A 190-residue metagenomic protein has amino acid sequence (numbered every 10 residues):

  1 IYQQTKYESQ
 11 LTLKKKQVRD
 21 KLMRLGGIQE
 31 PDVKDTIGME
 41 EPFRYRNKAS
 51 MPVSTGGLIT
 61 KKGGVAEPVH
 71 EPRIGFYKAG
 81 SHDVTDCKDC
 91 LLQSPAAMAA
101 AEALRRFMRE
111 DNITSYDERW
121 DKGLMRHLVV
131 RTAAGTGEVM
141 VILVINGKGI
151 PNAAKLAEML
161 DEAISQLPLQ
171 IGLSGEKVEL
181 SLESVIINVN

Functional and structural regions predicted by a protein language model:
I1-N190: Accessory RNA-recognition modules of RNA-modification enzymes
